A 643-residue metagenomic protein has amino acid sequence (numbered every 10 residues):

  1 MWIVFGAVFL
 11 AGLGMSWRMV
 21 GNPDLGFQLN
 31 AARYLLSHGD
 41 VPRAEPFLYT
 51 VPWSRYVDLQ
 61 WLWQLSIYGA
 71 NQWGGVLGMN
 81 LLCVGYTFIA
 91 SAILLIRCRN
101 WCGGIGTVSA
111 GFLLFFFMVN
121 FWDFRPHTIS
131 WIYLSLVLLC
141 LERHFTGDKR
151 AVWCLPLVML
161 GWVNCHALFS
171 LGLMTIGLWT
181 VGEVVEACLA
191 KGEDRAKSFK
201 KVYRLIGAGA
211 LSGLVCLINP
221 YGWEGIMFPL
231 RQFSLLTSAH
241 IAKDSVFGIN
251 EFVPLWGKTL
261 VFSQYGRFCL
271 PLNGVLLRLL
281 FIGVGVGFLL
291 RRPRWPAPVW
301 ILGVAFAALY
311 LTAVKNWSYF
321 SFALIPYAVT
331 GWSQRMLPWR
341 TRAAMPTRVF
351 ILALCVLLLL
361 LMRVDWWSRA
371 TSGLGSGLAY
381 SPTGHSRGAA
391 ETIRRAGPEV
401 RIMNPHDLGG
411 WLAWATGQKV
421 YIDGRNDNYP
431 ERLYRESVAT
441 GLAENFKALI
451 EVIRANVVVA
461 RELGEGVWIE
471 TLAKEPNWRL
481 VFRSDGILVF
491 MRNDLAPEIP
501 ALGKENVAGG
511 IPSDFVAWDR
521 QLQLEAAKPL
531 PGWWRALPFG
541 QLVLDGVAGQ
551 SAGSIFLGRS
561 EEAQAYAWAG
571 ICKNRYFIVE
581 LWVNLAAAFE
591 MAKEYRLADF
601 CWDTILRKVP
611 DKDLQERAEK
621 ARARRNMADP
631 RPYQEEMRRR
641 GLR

Functional and structural regions predicted by a protein language model:
G12, L114-M118, L139-C140, V152-A167 (+3 more regions): Membrane-interface alpha helices of multi-pass inner-membrane proteins
L36, V41, A167-L290, S321: Transmembrane catalytic cores of multi-pass membrane glycosyltransferases and polysaccharide-assembly enzymes
L81-W101: Transmembrane-helix motifs of polytopic, lipid-linked glycan transferases
L94-F116: Transmembrane-helix signature of polytopic, membrane-embedded enzymes that assemble or transfer cell-envelope glycans
V137-V152, E183, V284-R292: Membrane-interface transmembrane helices that cradle and orient dolichyl/undecaprenyl
R143-L160, K200-G207, A297-G303: Short hydrophobic alpha-helices at membrane interfaces in multi-pass membrane enzymes
A208-L211, P326, R335-W366: Signature aromatic-anchored transmembrane alpha helix within multi-pass, membrane-resident enzymes that catalyze glycan
W367-D407, W414-R643: C-terminal luminal/periplasmic domains and tails of membrane-associated envelope-modifying transferases
